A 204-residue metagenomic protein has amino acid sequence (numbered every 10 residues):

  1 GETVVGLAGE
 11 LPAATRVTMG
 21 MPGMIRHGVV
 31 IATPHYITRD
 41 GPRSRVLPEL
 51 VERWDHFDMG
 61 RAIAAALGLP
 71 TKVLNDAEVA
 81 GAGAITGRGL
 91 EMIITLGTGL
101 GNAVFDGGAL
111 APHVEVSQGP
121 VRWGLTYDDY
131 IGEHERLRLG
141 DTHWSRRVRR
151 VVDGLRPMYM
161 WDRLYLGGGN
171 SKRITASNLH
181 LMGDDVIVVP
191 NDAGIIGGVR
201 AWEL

Functional and structural regions predicted by a protein language model:
G1-A14, G124-Y165, G169-L204: Adenine-nucleotide phosphate-binding core of ATP-dependent small-molecule kinases
G1-V5, G9, A13-R16, I25-A84 (+3 more regions): Glycine-rich phosphate-binding loop and adjoining helix at the ATP-binding site of ATP-dependent phosphoryl-transfer
R16-T18, E91-T95, Y165: Short glycine-aspartate micro-motif
P22, A77, G168-N170: Short, well-ordered beta-to-alpha junction loops that form the rim of enzyme active sites and present histidine/acidic
G23, L100-D106: Short beta-strand scaffold segments in enzyme catalytic cores
R53-A77, L110-R150: Glycine-rich phosphate-binding loop plus the immediately following alpha-helix
T95-G99, G108, G168-G169: A short acidic Gly-Thr/Ser loop motif
